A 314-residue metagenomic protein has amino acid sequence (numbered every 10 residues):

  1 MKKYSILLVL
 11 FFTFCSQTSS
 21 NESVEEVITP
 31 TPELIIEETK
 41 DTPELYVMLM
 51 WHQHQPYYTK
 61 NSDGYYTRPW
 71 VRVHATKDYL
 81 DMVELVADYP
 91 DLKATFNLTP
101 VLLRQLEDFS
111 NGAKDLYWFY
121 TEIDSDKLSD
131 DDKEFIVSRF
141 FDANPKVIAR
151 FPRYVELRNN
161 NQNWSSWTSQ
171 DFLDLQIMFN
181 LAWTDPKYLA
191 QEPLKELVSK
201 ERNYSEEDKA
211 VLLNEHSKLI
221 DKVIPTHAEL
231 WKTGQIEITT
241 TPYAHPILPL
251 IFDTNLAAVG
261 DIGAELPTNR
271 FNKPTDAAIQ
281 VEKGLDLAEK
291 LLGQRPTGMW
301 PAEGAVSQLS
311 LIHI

Functional and structural regions predicted by a protein language model:
K2-V9: Sec-dependent signal peptide recognition, specifically the positively charged N-region followed immediately by
T13-F14: C-terminal motif of bacterial Sec signal peptides marking the signal peptidase cleavage site
N21-T39: Ser/Thr-rich, Proline-interspersed low-complexity disordered segments
E37-A94, V101-V211: N-terminal regions that are enriched for targeting/export leaders and immediately downstream pro/stem segments
H52, N97-R104, P242-H245, G298-V306: Short, solvent-exposed turn/loop segments enriched in Gly/Ser/Thr/Pro and often Arg
A87-Y89, P225-T240: Acidic (Asp/Glu)-rich catalytic clusters
L266-E303: CE4/NodB-like, metal-dependent polysaccharide N-deacetylase domain that modifies extracellular/periplasmic N-acetylated
I312-I314: Conserved small/polar residues in nucleotide/adenosyl-binding loops
